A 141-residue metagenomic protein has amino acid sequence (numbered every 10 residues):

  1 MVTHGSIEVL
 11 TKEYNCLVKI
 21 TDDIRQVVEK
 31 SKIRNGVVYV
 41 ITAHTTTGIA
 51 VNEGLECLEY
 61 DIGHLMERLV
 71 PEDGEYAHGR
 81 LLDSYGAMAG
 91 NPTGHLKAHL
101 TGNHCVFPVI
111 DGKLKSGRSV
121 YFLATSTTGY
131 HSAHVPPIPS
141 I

Functional and structural regions predicted by a protein language model:
M1-I141: Active-site histidine-anchored catalytic micro-motif
